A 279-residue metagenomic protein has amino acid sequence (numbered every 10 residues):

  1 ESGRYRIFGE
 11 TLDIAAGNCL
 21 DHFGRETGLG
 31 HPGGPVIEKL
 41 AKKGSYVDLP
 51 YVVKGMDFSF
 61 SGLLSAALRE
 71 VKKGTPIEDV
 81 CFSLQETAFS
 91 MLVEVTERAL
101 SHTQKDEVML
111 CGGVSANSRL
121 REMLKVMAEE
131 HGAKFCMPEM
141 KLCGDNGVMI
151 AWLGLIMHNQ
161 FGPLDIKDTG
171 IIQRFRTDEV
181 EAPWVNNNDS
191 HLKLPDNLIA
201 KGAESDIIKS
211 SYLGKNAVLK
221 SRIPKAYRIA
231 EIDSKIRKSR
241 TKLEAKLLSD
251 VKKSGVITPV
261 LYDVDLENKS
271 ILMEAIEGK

Functional and structural regions predicted by a protein language model:
E1-T75, K125-V126, I156-R174: A short helix-loop
L12-A15, M109-V114, M137-N146: Active-site nucleophile and cofactor-binding loops and adjacent substrate-binding regions of central metabolic enzymes
G55-D57, S61, A66-M109: Adenine-nucleotide phosphate-binding core of ATP-dependent small-molecule kinases
K105-L124: Glycine-rich phosphate-binding loops at beta-strand->alpha-helix junctions
K125-V148, D165-I166: Conserved phosphate-binding/catalytic loops in two-lobed NTP-binding clefts
D196-K242: ATP-binding glycine-rich loop module of kinase domains
R240, V256-K279: Conserved structural core of kinase catalytic domains
K242, K246-V256: Structural motif at the C-terminus of the N-lobe alphaC helix and the adjacent alphaC-beta4 loop of the Hanks-type
